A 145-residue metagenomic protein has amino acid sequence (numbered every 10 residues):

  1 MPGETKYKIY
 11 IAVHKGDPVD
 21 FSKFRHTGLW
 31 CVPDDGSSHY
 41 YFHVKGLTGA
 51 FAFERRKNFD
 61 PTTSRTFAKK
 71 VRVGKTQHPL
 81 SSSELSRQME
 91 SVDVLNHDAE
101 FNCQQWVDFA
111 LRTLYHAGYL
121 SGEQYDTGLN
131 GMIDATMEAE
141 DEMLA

Functional and structural regions predicted by a protein language model:
M1-F101: Non-catalytic ligand/cofactor/substrate-binding and regulatory segments of enzyme domains
R65-L144: Active-site nucleophile-His-acid catalytic modules used for acyl/amide transfer and hydrolysis across diverse enzymes
